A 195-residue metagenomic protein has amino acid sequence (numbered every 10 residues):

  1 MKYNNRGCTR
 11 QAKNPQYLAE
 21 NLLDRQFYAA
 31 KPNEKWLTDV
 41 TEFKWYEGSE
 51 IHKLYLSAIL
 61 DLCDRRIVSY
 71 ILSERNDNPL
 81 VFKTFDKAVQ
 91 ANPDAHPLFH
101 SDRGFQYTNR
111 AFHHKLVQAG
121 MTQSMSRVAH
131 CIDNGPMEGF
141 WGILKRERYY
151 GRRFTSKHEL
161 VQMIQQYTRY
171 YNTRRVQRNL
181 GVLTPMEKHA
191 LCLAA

Functional and structural regions predicted by a protein language model:
M1-K31, T184-L191: Basic, flexible linker segments flanking DNA-binding modules in nucleic acid-interacting mobile-element proteins
A12-N14, S101-R103, N109-F112, Q123-K145 (+2 more regions): RNase H-like two-metal-ion nuclease catalytic core shared by retroviral integrases and related mobile-element nucleases
P15, A19, N33-E34, L56 (+6 more regions): Hydrophobic (often cysteine-bearing) scaffold residues that line and stabilize catalytic clefts of nucleotide/cofactor
L23, D39, R65, F85 (+7 more regions): Mobile genetic element proteins and their domesticated derivatives, centered on retroelements and DNA transposons
R25-V68: An active-site-proximal beta-strand-loop segment
H52, Y70-N92: Active-site beta-loop-alpha junctions of metal-dependent nucleic acid enzymes, especially the RNase H-like/DDE
D64-Y70, Q123-S126, Y150-G151: Short small-residue beta-strand/loop micro-motif enriched in glycine and branched aliphatics
V117-M121, I143-A195: C-terminal domain-tail junction helix/linker
